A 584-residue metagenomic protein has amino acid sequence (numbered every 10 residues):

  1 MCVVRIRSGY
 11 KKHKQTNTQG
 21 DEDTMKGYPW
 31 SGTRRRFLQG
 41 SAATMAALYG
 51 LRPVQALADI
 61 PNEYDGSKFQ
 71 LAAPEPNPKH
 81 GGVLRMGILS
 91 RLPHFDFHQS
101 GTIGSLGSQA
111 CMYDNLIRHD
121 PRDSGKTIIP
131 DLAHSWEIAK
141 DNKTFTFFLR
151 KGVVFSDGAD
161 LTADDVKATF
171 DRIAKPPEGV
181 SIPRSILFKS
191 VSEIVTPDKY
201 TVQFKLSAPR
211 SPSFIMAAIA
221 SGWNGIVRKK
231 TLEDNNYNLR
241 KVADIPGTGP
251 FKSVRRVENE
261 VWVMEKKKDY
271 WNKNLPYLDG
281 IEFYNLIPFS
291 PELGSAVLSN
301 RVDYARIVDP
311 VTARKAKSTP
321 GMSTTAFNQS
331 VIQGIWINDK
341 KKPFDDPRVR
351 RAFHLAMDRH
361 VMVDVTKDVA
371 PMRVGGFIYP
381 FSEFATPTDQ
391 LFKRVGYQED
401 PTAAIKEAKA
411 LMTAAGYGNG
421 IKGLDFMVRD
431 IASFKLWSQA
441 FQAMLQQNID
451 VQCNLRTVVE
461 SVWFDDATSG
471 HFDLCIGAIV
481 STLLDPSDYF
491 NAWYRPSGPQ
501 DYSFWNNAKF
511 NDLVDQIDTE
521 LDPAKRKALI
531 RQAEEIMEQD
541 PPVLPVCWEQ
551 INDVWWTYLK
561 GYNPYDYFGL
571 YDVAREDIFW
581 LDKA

Functional and structural regions predicted by a protein language model:
M1-R36, A43-A47, L57: N-terminal secretory signal peptides
F69-L71, G87-K140, D171, D244-T248: N-terminal lobe/hinge region of extracytoplasmic solute-binding protein
A72, N77, V363, G376 (+5 more regions): Extracytoplasmic/peripheral linker and loop segments enriched in polar/acidic and small residues with frequent Thr/Pro
Y113-D123, I219-P276, G280, P291 (+2 more regions): Gly/Pro-rich hinge or "lid" segments in bacterial periplasmic/extracellular proteins
F148, R184-L232: Surface-exposed binding/hinge segments that line and control ligand-binding clefts or catalytic entry sites
R150, D269-K315, D450, N454: Ligand-site clamp/hinge motif
M372-A414, I431-L436: Structural transition elements
W555-A584: Long beta-strand-rich cores associated with HINT superfamily self-processing modules
